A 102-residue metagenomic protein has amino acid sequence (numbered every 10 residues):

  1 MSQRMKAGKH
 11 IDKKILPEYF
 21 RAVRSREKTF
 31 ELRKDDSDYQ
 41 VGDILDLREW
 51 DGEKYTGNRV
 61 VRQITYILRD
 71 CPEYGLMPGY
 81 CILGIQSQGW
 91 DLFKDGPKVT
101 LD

Functional and structural regions predicted by a protein language model:
S2-D102: Catalytic phosphate/metal-binding cores of nucleic-acid and nucleotide-processing enzymes, i.e., regions that mediate
